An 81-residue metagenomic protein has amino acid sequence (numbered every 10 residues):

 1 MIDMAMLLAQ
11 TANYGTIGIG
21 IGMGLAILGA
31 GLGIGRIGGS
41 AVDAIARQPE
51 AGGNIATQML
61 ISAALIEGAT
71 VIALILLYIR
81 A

Functional and structural regions predicted by a protein language model:
M1-N13: Short, strongly hydrophobic alpha-helical membrane anchors
A9, M59-A64: Transmembrane helix-bundle signature of multi-pass membrane transporters/permeases
A12-R36: Short alpha-helical packing/oligomerization segments
G22, A73-I75: Single-pass alpha-helical transmembrane signal-anchor segments in small membrane proteins across taxa
G31-E50: Juxtamembrane helix-loop transition segments at the membrane interface in multi-pass membrane proteins
E50-I61: Membrane-interface alpha-helices at helix entry/exit sites of multi-pass transporters
L76-A81: Juxtamembrane boundary at the C-terminal end of a transmembrane helix
